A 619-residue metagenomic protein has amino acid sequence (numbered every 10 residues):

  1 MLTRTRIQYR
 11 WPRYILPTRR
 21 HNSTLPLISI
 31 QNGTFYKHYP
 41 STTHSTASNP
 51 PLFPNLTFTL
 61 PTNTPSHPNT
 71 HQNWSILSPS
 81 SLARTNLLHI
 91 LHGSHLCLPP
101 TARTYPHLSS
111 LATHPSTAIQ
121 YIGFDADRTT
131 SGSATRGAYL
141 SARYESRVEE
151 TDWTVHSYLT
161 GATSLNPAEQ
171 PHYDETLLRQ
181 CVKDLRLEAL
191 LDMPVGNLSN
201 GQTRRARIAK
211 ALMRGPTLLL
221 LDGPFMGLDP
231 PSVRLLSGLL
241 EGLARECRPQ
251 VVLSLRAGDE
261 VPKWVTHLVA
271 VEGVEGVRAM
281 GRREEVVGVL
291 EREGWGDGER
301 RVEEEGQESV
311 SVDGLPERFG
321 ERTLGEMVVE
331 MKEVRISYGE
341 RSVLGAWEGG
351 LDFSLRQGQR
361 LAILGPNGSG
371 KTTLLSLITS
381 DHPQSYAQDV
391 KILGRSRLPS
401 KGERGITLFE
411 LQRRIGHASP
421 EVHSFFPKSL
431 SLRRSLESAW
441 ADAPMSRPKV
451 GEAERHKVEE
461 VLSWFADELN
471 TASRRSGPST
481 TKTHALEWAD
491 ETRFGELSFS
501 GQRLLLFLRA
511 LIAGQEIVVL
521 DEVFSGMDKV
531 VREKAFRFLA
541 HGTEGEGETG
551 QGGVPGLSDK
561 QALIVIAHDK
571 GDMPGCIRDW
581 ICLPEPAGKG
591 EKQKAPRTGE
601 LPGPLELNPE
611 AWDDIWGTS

Functional and structural regions predicted by a protein language model:
R13-H67, A134-H172, T176-R179, G276-E333 (+2 more regions): Pre-NBD coupling/linker segments of ABC/ABC-like ATPases
T70-L82, L364-S369: The feature captures the beta-strand-to-loop junction immediately N-terminal to the Walker
S78-A168, L375-M445, P584: ABC ATPase nucleotide-binding domain signature region
Y173-L190, E452-W488, T492: Conserved ABC ATPase "signature" region
P194, G223-S232, R493, V519-V531 (+1 more regions): Walker B catalytic motif
R207-I208, F507: Hydrophobic anchor residue at the start of the ABC signature
G238, V271-S309, R537-L539, P574-S619: Conserved beta-strand-loop-alpha-helix hinge in the C-terminal portion of ABC ATPase nucleotide-binding domains
